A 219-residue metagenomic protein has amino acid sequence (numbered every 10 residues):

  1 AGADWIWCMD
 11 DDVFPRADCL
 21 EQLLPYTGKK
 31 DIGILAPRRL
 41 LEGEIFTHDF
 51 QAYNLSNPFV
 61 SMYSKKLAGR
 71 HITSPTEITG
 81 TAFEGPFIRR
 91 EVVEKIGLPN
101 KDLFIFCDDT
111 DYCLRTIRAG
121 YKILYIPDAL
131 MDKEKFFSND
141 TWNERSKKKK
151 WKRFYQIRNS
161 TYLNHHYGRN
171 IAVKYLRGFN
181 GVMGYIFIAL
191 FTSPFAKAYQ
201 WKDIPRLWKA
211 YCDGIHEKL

Functional and structural regions predicted by a protein language model:
A3-D12: Short beta-strand-to-loop acidic/aromatic patch adjacent to the donor-nucleotide binding site
D12-F14, L103: Acidic metal-phosphate-binding loop of nucleotide-sugar-dependent transferases
D18-F50: Conserved donor NDP-sugar-binding/catalytic core segment of glycosyltransferases
L40-K66: Acceptor/aglycone-binding surface of glycosyltransferases and processive sugar-polymer synthases
A68-I88: A recurrent flexible, glycine/aromatic-enriched loop bordering the glycosyltransferase active site that acts as
P86, V92-G97, D102-A129: A short, conserved alpha-helix in the catalytic core of glycosyltransferases
I126-R145: Active-site donor/metal-binding and catalytic loop motifs of nucleotide-sugar-dependent glycosylation enzymes
G168-L219: Non-catalytic, C-terminal membrane-associated alpha-helical segments of glycosyltransferases
